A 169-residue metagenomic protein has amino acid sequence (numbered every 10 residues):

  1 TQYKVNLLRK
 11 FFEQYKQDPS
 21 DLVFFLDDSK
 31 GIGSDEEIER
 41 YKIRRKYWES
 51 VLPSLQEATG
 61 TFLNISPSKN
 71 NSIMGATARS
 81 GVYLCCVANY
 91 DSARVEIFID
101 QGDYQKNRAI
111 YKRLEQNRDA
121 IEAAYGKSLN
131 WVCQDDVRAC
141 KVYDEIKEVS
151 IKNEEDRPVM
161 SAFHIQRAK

Functional and structural regions predicted by a protein language model:
T1-D35: Mixed-charge intrinsically disordered linker/loop segments at interdomain junctions
Q2-N6, K16, Y41, R45 (+3 more regions): Low-complexity, intrinsically disordered regions enriched in charged/polar residues
Q2-N6, V137-C140, S150-I151: A short acidic, often aromatic-flanked loop/helix-cap motif at beta-alpha or helix-coil junctions that lines enzyme
Q2-Y3, L7-R9, E96-I110, S161-K169: Hydrophobic transmembrane alpha-helix bundles
N6-K10, I43, G126, P158: Alpha-helical structural elements
K10, V23-F24, T61, A124 (+1 more regions): Intrinsic disorder/low-structure terminal segments
G31-K147: Polyanion-binding interface signature
R113-Y125, E148-K169: Ampiphathic alpha-helical segments that act as solvent-exposed interaction surfaces
